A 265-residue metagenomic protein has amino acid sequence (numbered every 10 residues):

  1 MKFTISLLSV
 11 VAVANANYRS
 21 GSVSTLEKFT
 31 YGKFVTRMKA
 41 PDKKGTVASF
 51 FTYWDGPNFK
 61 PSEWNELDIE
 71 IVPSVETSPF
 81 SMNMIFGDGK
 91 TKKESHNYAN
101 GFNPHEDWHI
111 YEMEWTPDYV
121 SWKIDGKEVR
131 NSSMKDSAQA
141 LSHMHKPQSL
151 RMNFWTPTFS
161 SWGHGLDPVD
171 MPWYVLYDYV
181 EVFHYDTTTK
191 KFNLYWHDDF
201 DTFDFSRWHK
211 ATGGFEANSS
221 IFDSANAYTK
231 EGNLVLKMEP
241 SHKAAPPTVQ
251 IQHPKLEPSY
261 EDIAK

Functional and structural regions predicted by a protein language model:
K2-A16: Cleavable N-terminal signal peptides of Sec/SRP-targeted secreted and luminal proteins
A16-K265: GH16 jelly-roll
